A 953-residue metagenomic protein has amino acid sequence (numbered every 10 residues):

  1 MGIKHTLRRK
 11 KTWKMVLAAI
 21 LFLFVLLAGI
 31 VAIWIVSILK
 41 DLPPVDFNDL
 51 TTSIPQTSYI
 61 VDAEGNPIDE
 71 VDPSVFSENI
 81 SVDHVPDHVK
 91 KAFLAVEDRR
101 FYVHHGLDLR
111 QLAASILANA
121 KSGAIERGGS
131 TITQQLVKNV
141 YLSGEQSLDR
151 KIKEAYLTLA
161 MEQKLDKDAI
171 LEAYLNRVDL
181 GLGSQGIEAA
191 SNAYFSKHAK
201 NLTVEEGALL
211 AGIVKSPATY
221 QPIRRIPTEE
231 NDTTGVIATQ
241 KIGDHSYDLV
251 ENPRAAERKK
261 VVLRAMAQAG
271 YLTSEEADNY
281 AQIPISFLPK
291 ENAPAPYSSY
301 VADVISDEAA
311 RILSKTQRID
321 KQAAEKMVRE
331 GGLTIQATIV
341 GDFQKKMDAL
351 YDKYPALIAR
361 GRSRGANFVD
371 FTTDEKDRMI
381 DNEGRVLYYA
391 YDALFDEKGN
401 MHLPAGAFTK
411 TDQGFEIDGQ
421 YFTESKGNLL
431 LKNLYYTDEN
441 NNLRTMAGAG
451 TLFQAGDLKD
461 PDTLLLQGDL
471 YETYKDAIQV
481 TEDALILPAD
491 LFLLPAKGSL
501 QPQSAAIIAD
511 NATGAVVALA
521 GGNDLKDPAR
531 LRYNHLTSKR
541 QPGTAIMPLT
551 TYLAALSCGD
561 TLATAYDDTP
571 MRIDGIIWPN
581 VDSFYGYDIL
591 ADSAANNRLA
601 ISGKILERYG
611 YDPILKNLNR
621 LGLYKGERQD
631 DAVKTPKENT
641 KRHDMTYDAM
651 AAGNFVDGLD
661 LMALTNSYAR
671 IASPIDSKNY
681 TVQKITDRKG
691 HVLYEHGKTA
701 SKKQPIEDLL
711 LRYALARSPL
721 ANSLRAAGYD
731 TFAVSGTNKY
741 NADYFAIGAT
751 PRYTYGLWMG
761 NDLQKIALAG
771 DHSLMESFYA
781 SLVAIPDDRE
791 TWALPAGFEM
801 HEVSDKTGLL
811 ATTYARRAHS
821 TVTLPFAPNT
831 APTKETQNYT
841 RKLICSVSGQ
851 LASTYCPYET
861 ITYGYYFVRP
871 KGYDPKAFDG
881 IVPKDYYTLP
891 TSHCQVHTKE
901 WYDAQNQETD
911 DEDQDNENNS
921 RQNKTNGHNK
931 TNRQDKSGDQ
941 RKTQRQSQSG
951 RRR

Functional and structural regions predicted by a protein language model:
M1-V61, A120: N-terminal type II signal-anchor transmembrane helix that functions as the membrane-insertion/stop-transfer segment
G2, T373-K376, I380-N382, D392-Y474 (+3 more regions): Soluble, non-transmembrane domains of envelope/secretory-pathway proteins that act on or interact with carbohydrate
N66-E78, A189, A193, Q221-N231 (+6 more regions): Short pre-catalytic segments that frame enzyme active sites
K91-L94, D98, V261, M266 (+7 more regions): Active-site SXXK
K121-E145, P294, D560-I614, R688-R717: Conserved catalytic neighborhood of penicillin-recognizing serine enzymes
A124, G128-Y354, I358-M379, A390-D412 (+5 more regions): Non-catalytic, structured segments within soluble enzyme domains
F195, I285-P294, Y624-L693, F732 (+4 more regions): Active-site-proximal helix/loop microenvironment of the serine DD-peptidase/beta-lactamase transpeptidase fold
S306-Q317, K321-A323, S504-T544, A672-K678 (+2 more regions): Active-site beta-strand/loop architecture of penicillin-binding DD-peptidases
